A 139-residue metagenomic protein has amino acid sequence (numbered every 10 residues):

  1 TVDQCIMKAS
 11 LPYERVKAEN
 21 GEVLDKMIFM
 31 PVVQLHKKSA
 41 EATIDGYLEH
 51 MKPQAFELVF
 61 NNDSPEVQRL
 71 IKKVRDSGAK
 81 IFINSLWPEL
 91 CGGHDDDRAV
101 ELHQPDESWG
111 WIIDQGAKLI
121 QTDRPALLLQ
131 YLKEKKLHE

Functional and structural regions predicted by a protein language model:
T1-Q34, M51-K52, L58-N61, S77: Metal-dependent phosphodiesterase/phospholipase catalytic core, i.e., the His/Asp/Glu-rich active-site region
M30-E139: C-terminal active-site rim and adjoining tail of enzyme catalytic domains
